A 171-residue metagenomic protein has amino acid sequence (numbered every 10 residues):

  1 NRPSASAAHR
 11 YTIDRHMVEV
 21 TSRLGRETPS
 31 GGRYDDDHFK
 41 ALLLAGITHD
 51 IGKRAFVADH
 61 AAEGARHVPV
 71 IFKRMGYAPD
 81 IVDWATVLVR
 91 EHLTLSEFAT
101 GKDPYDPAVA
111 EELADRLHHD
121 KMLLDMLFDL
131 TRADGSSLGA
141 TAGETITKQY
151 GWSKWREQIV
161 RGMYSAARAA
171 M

Functional and structural regions predicted by a protein language model:
N1, A62-E63: Amphipathic alpha-helical scaffolding segments
N1-A7: Non-catalytic interface/linker regions that flank or bridge core catalytic/transmembrane domains
A7-D14, V18-F39, L44, T48 (+4 more regions): Divalent metal-dependent phosphate-bond-processing catalytic cores, especially two-metal-ion Mg2+/Mn2+ enzymes that act
G64-V68: Alpha-helical segment that forms one wall of the substrate-binding/catalytic cleft in peptidoglycan-active domains
D80-R90: Beta-strand segments within the central parallel beta-sheet cores of soluble alpha/beta enzyme folds
